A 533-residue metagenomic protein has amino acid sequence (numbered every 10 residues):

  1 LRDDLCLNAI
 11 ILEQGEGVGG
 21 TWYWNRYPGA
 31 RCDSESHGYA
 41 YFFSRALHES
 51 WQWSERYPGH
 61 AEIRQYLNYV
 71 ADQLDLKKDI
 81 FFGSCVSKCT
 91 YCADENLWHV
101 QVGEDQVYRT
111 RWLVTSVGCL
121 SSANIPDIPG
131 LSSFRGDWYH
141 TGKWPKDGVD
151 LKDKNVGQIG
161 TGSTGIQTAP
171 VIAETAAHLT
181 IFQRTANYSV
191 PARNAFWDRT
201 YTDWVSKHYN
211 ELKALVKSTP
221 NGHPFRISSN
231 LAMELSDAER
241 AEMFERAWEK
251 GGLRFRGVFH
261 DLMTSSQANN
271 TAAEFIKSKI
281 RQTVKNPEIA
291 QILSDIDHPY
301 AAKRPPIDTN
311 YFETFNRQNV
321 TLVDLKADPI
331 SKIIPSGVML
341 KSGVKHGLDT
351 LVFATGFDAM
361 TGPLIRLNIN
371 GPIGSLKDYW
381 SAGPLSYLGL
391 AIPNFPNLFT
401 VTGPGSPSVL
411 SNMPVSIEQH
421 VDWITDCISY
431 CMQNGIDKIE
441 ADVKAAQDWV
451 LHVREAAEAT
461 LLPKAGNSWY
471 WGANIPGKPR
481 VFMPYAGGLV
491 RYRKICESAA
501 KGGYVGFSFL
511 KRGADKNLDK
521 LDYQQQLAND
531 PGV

Functional and structural regions predicted by a protein language model:
L1, V171-I172: Aromatic pocket-lining residues of Rossmann-like dinucleotide-binding sites
R2-L131, T161, A176-V533: N-terminal FAD-binding dinucleotide-binding subdomain shared by FAD-dependent oxidases/monooxygenases
D127, T168-V171: A short acidic, amphipathic alpha-helical/loop segment
Y139-D153: A short, basic/flexible loop-to-alpha-helix module at the beginning of a structural domain
D153-K154, A177: Short coil/turn connectors at secondary-structure junctions
K154-G162: Beta1/beta-strand and adjacent pyrophosphate-binding region of the FAD-binding site in flavoprotein oxidoreductases
G165: N-terminal Rossmann-fold NAD(P) dinucleotide-binding loop
